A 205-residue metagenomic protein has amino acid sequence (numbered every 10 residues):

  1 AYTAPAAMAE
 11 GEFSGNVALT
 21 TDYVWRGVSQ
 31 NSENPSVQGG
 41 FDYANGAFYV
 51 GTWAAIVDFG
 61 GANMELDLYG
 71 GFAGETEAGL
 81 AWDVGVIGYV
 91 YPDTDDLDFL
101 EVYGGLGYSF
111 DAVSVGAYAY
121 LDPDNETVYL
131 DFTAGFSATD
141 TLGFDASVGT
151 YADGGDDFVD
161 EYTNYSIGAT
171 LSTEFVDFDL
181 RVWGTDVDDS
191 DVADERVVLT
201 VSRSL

Functional and structural regions predicted by a protein language model:
A1-L205: Outer-membrane beta-barrel proteins
